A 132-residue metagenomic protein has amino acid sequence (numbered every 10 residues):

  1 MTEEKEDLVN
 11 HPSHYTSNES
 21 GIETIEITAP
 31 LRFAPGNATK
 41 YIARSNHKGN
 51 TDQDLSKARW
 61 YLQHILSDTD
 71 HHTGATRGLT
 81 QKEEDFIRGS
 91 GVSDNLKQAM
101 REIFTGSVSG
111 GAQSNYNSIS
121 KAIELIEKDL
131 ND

Functional and structural regions predicted by a protein language model:
M1-D132: Intrinsically disordered, low-complexity regulatory regions that flank transcription factor DNA-binding cores
